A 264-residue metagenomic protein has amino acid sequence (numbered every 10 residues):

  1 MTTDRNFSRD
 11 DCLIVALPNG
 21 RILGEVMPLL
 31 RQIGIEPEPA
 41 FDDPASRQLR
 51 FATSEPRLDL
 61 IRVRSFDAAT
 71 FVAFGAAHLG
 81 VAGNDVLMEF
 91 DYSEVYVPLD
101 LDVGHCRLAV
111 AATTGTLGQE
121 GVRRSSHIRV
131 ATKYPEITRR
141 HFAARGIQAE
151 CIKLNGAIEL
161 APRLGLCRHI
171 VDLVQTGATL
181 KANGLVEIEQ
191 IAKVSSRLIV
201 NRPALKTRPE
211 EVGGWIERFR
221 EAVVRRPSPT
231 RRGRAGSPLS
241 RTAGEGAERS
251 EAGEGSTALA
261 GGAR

Functional and structural regions predicted by a protein language model:
M1-R232, A260-R264: Domain-level signature for soluble enzymes in the chorismate/prephenate branch of the shikimate pathway
R232-G233, G244-E245, G253-E254: Glycine-biased, low-complexity coil/linker segments
R249: Cationic, low-complexity basic patches in intrinsically disordered or flexible, solvent-exposed regions
